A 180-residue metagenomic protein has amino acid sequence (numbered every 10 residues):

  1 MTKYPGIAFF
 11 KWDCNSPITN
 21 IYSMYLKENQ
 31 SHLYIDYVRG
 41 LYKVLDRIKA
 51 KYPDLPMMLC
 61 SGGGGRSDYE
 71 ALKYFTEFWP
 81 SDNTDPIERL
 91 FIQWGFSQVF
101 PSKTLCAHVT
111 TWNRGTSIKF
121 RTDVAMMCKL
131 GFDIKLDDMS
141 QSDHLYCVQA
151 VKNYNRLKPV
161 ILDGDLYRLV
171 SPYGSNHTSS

Functional and structural regions predicted by a protein language model:
M1-K119, D123, M127-H144: Active-site neighborhood of glycoside hydrolase catalytic domains
D133-S180: Glycan-recognition and catalytic regions of carbohydrate-active enzymes
